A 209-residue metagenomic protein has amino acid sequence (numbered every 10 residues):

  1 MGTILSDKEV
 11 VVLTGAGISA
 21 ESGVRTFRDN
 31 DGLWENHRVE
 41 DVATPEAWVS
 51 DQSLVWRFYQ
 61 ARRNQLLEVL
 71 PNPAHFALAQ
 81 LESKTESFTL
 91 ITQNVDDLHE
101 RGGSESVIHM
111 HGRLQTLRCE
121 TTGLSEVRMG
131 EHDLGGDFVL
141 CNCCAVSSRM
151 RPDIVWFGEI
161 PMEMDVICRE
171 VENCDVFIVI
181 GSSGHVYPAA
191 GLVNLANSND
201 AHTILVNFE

Functional and structural regions predicted by a protein language model:
M1-E209: Conserved catalytic core of sirtuin-type NAD+-dependent deacylases
